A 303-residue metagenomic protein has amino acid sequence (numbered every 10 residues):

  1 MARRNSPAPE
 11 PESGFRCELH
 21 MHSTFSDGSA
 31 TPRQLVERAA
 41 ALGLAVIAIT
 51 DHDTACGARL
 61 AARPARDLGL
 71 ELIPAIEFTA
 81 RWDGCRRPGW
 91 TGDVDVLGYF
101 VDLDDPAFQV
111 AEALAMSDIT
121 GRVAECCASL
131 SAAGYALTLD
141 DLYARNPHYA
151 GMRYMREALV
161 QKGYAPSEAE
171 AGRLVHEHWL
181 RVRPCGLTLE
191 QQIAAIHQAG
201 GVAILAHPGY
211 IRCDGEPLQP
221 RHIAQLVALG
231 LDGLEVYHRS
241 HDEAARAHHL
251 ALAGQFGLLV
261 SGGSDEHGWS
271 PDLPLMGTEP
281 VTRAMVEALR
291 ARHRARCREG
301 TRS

Functional and structural regions predicted by a protein language model:
M1-D93, R173-L174, R181, L187-T188 (+2 more regions): An N-terminally biased module of ancient metal coordination in phosphate/nucleic-acid-related enzymes
A2, P64-Q225, M285-A291, R296: Extended substrate/RNA-proximal surfaces in nucleic-acid metabolism proteins
A107, P271-L273: A short acidic, helix-capping loop that chelates divalent metal ions and anchors anionic groups
G134, G254-F256, P280, H293: Generic low-complexity, intrinsically disordered sequence content enriched in small uncharged/hydrophobic residues
R221-Y237, L275-G300: Structural recognition of alpha->loop->beta junctions
